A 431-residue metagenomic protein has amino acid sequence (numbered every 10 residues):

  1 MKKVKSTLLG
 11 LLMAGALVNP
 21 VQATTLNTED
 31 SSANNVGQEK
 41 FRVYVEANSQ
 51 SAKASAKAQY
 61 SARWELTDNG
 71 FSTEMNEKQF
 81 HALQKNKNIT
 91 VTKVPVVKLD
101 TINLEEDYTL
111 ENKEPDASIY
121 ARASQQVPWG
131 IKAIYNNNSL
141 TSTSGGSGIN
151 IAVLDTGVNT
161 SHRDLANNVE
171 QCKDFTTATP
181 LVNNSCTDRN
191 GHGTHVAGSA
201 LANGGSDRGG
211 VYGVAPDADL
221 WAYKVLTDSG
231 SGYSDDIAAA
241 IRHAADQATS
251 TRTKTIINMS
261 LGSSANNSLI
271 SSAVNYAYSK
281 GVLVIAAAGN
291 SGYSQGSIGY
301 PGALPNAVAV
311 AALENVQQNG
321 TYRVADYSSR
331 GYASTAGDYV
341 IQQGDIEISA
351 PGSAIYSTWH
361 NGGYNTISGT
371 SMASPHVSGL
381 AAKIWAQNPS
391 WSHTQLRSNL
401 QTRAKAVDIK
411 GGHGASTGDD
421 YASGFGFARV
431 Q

Functional and structural regions predicted by a protein language model:
M1-Q22: Gram-negative bacterial Sec-dependent N-terminal signal peptides
L17-A33: Sec-dependent signal peptide cleavage junction
L26-S31, A47-Q126: Autoinhibitory propeptides
S72, N150-L154, Q171, G198 (+9 more regions): Structural recognition of the beta-strand scaffold that forms the well-ordered cores of secreted hydrolase catalytic
I119-D219, A239-A240, T249-R252, V316 (+2 more regions): Active-site core segment of subtilase-fold serine proteases
D155, G302-A386, S390, F427-Q431: Extracellular S/T/G-rich loop segment that most often corresponds to the catalytic His/Ser-adjacent loop
A197-L201, W221-T227, A350-G418: Hydrolase catalytic cores
Y212-A215, T251-S260, S268, A307-A309 (+1 more regions): C-terminal subdomain of the subtilisin-like protease fold in secreted/lumenal serine endopeptidases
